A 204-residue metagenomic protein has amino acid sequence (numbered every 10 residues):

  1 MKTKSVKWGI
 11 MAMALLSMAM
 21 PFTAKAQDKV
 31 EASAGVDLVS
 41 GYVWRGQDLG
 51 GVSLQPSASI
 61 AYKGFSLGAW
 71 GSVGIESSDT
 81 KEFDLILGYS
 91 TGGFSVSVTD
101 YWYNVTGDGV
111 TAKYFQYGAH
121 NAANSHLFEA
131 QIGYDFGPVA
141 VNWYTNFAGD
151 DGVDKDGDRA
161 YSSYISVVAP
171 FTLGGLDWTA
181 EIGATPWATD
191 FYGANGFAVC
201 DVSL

Functional and structural regions predicted by a protein language model:
K2-W8, M13, S17-L204: Outer-membrane beta-barrel proteins
